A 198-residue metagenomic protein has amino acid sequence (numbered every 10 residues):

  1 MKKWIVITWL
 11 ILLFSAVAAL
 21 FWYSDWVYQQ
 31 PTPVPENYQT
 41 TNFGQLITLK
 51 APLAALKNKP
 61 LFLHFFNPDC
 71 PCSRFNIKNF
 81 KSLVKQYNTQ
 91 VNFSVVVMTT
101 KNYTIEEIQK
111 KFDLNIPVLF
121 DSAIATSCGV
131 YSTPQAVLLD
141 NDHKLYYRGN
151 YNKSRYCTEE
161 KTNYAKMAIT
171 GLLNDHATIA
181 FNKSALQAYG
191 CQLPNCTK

Functional and structural regions predicted by a protein language model:
M1-I47: N-terminal targeting signals for export/organelle localization
P35-P52, N79, Y87, L193 (+1 more regions): Intrinsically disordered, low-complexity terminal tails/loops enriched in metal-binding residues
P52-R74, F80, I169: Short active-site neighborhood of thiol/selenol oxidoreductases, capturing the structured segment around
N67-I77, K101, A188-K198: Short, thiol/selenol-centered motifs that function as redox-active sites or metal-ligating centers
R74-F112, L119-S127: Structural microenvironment flanking redox-active thiols in thiol-disulfide oxidoreductases
Q109-D140, L145-R148: Short, internal strand/loop/helix patches that form the active-site neighborhood or redox-interaction surface
Y146, N150-K198: Thiol-/selenol-based redox modules, centered on thioredoxin-like and closely related oxidoreductase domains
